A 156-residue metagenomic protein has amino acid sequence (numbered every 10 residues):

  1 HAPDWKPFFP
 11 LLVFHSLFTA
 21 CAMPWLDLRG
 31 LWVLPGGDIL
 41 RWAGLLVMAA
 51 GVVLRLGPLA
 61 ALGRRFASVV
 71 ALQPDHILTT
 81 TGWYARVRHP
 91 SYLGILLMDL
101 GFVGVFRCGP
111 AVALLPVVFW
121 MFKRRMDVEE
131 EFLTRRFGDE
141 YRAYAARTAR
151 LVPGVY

Functional and structural regions predicted by a protein language model:
H1-T80, M98-Y156: Membrane-anchoring alpha-helices and their flanking helix-loop junctions
H76-V87, S91-Y92: Solvent-exposed interhelical
